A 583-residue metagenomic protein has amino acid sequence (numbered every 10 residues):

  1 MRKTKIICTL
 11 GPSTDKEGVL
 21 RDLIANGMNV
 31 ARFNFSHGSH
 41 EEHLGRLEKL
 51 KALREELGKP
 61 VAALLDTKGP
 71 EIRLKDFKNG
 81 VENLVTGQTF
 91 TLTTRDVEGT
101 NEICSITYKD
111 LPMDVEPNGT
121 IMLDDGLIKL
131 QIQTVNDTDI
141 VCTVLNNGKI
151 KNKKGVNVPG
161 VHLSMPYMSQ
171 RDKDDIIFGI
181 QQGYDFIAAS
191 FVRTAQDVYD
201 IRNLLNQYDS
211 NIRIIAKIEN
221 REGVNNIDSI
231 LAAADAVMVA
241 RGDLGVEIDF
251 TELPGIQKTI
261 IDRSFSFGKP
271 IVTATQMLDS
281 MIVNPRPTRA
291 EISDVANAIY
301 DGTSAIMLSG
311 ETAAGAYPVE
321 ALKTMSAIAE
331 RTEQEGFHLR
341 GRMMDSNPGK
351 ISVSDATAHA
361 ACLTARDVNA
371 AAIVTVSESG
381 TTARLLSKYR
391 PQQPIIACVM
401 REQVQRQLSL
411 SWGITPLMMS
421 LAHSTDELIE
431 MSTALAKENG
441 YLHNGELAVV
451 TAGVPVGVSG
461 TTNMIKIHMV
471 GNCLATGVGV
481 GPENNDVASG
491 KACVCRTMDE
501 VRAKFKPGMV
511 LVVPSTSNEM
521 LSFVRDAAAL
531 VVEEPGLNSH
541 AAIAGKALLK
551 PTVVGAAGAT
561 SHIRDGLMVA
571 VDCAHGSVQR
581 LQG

Functional and structural regions predicted by a protein language model:
M1-P12, K16-E17, I24, S39-E48 (+12 more regions): Expand to "…catalyze enediolate/carbanion chemistry for C-C bond making/breaking, isomerization, decarboxylation
K3, C8-P12, E42, V161 (+3 more regions): Conserved alpha/beta-domain cores
K5-I7, V30-R32, P60-L64, T89 (+8 more regions): Structural preference for beta-strand elements that scaffold enzyme active sites
A25-V30, Q181-D185, L205-N211, A232-V237 (+6 more regions): Glycine-enriched alpha-helix->loop->beta-strand junction motifs that scaffold or abut catalytic
G38, E42, R46, Q393-P394 (+2 more regions): Feature captures the catalytic cores and cofactor-binding loops of soluble hydro-lyases/lyases that act on carboxylate
L44-L50, T312-E335, K466-H468: C-terminal helical cap(s) of enzyme catalytic domains, especially alpha/beta-barrels
P70-S169, L435, Y441-D499, V524-A527 (+1 more regions): Acidic, glycine-rich flexible loop/linker segments
G245-V246, M277-E291, A305-A316, R342-G349 (+2 more regions): Short beta-alpha connecting loops at secondary-structure transitions that line or flank enzyme active sites
